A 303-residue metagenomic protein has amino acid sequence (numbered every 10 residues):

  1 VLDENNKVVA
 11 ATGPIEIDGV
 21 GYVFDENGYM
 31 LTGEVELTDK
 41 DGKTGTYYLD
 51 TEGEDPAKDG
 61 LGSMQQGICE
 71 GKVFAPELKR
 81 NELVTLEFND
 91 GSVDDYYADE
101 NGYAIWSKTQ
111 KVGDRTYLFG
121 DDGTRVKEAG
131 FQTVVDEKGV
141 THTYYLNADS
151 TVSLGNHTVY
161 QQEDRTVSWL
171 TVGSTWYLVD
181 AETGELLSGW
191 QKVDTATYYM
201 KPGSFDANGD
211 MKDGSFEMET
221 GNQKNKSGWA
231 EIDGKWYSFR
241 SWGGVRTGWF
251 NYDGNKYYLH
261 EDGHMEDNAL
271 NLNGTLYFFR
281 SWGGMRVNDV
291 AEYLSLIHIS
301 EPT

Functional and structural regions predicted by a protein language model:
V1-L296, S300: Extracellular adhesion/carbohydrate-binding repeat motifs centered on closely spaced tryptophans
